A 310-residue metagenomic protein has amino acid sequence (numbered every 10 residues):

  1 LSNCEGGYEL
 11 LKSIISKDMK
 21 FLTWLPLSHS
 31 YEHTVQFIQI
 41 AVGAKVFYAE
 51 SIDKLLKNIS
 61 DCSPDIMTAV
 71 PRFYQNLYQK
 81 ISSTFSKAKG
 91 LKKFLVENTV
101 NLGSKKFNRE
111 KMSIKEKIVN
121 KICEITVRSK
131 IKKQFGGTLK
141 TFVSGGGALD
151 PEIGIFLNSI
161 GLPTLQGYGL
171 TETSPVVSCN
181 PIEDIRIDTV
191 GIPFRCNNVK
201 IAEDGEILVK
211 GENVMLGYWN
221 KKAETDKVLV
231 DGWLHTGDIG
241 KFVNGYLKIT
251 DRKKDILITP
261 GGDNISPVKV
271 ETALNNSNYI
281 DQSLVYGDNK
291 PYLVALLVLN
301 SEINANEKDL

Functional and structural regions predicted by a protein language model:
S2-K20, L27-R128: Conserved AMP-binding/adenylation subdomain of ANL enzymes
D18, I52, I187, K222 (+7 more regions): Amphipathic alpha-helical segments in well-structured domains
K20-L22, L208, L296: Short, well-ordered beta-strand segments
L22-T23, V46-Y48, T141-S144, I258-T259: Short catalytic-loop micro-motif centered on adjacent basic/acidic residues
V46-A49, L165-Q166, L284: Short hydrophobic alpha-helical runs that function as membrane-insertion/retention elements
I52-D53, P71-R72, K93, G147 (+4 more regions): Alpha-helix N-cap/helix-start capping motif
M67, C123-L247, K253-I256, V270-E271: Conserved AMP-binding/adenylate-forming
I201, G211, L216-G217, I239-L310: AMP-binding/adenylate-forming catalytic core of the ANL superfamily
